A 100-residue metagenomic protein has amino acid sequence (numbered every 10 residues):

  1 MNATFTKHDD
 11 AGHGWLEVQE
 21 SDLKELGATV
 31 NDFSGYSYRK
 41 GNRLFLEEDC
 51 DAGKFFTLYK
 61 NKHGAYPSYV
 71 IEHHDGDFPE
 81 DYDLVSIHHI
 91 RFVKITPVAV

Functional and structural regions predicted by a protein language model:
M1-D32: Surface-exposed, low-hydrophobicity interaction/linker segments
F5-K7, L44, I71: Generic structural signal for short, flexible, solvent-exposed coil/loop and linker residues
D10, A28-F33, K40, H73 (+2 more regions): Alpha-helical structural elements
G12-G14, G41-R43, A52: Short, surface-exposed beta-edge/turn micro-motifs
L16-V18, L46, F55: Generic structural hydrophobic/aromatic packing signal, biased to beta-strands
V30-S37, H63-Y69: Short secondary-structure junctions
S34, R39-E48: A short, exposed loop/beta-hairpin motif centered on an aromatic-Gly-Thr core
D49-V98: Short, compact, well-ordered microdomains
